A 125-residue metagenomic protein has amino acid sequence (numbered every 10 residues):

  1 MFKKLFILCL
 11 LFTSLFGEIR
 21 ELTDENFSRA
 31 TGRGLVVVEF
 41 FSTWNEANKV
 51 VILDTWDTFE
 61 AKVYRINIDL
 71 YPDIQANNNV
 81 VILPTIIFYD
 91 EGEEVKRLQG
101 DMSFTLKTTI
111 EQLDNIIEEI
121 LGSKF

Functional and structural regions predicted by a protein language model:
K4-S14: Sec-dependent N-terminal signal peptides
L15-I19: Boundary at the C-terminal end of the N-terminal hydrophobic targeting segment
D24-E25, N45-E60: Typically the conserved alpha-helix immediately C-terminal to a functionally engaged Cys/Sec in thioredoxin-like
T31-T43: Short active-site neighborhood of thiol/selenol oxidoreductases, capturing the structured segment around
V37-V38, V63, I86: Hydrophobic beta-strand anchors of alpha/beta hydrolase catalytic cores
E46-V51, I68-Q75: Structural microenvironment flanking redox-active thiols in thiol-disulfide oxidoreductases
N77-D90: Structural micro-motif
F88-F125: Non-catalytic, surface beta->alpha helical segment in thiol-disulfide oxidoreductase systems
